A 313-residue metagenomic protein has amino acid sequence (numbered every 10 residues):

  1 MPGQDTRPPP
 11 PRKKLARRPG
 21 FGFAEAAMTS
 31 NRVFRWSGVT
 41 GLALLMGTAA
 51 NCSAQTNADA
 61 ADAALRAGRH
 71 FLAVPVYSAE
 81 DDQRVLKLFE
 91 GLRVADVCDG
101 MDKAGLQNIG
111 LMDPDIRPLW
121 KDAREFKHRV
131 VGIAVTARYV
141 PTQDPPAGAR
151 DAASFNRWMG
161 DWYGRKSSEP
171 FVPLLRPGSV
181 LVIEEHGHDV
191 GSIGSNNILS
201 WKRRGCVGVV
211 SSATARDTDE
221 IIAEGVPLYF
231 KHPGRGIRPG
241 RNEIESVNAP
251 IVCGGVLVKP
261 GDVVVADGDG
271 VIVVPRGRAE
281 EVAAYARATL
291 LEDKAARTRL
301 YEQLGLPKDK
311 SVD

Functional and structural regions predicted by a protein language model:
D5-T6, L15: Short terminal hydrophobic/aromatic SLiMs and anchors at protein ends
F21-F23, F34: Aromatic (phenylalanine/tyrosine) cluster motif
S37-T48: Bacterial N-terminal signal peptides
C52-A54: Boundary at the C-terminal end of the N-terminal hydrophobic targeting segment
N57-F171, V180, Y301-G305: Intrinsically disordered, low-complexity regions enriched in acidic/Ser/Thr/Pro/Gln residues
N108-G110, I133-T136, P146, S179-V182 (+5 more regions): Structural motif
Y163-G164, E169-S212: Extracellular/luminal Protease-associated
K231-D309: Acidic, glycine-rich flexible loop/linker segments
